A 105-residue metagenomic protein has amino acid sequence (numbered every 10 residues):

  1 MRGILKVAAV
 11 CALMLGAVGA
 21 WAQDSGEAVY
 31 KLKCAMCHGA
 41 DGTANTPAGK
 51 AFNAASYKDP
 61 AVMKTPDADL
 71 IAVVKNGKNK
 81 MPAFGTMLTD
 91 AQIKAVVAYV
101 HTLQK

Functional and structural regions predicted by a protein language model:
M1-A9: Bacterial N-terminal signal peptides that target proteins for export
A8, G16-V18, V73: Low-complexity, intrinsically disordered/propeptide-like segments
L13-V29, N45: Electrostatic cytochrome c docking/interface patches
E27-N53, K78-K80, T102-K105: Periplasmic/extracellular electron-transfer cofactor-ligation site, primarily the c-type cytochrome heme-c attachment
A51-Q104: Extracytoplasmic electron-transfer domains, predominantly the class I c-type cytochrome c fold
